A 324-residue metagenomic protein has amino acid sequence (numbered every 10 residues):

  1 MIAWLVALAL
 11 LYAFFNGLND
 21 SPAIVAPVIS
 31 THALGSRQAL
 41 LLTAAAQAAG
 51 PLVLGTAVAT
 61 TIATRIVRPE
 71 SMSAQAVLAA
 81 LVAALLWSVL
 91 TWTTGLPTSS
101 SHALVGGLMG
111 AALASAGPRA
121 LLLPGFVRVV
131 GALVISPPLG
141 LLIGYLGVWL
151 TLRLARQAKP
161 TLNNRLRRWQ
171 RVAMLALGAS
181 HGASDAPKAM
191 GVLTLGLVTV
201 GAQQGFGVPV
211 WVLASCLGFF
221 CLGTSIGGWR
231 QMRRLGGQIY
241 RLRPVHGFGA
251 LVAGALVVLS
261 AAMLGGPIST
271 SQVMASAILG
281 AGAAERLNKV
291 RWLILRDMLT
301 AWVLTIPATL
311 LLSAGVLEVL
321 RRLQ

Functional and structural regions predicted by a protein language model:
M1-Q324: Multi-pass alpha-helical transmembrane bundle typical of ion/small-solute transporters and intramembrane aspartyl
